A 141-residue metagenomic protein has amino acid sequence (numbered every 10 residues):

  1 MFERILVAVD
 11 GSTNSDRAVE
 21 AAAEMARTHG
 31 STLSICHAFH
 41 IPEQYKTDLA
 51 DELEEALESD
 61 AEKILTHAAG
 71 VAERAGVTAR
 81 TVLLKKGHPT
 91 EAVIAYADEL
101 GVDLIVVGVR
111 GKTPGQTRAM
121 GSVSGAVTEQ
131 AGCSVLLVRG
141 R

Functional and structural regions predicted by a protein language model:
E3-D48, V71, A75-R80: Small/aliphatic-rich secondary-structure junction motif
A18, Y45-D48, E91-I94, T117-R118: Short, well-ordered secondary-structure micro-motifs
E24-R27, D98-E99, E129: Solvent-exposed polar/charged
H37, G108-R110, R139-G140: Short secondary-structure boundary segments
D51-E54, D98-L100, V123-S124: Short, hinge-like loop/turn segments at secondary-structure boundaries
E52-K63: A short acidic, glycine-rich active-site loop that binds or catalyzes chemistry on phosphate/adenosine moieties
G70-I105: Structural beta-alpha unit
L104-Q130: Glycine-rich, Arg-bearing micro-motifs that act as flexible, cationic patches
